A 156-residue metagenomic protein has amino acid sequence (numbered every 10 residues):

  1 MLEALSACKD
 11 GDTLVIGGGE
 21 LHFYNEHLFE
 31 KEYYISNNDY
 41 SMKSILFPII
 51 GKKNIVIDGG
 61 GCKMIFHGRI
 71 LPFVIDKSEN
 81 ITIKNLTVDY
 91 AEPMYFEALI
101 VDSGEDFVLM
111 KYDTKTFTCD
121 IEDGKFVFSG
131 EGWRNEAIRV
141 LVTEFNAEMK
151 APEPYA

Functional and structural regions predicted by a protein language model:
L2-A7, H22-V56, I65-K84, A91-D113: Extracellular beta-strand-rich solenoid/capping regions of secreted or surface-exposed proteins that bind or remodel
G17-E20: Short, well-ordered beta-to-alpha junction loops that form the rim of enzyme active sites and present histidine/acidic
A98-Y155: Non-catalytic, alpha-helical, charged scaffold/linker segments that couple or flank catalytic or architectural cores
